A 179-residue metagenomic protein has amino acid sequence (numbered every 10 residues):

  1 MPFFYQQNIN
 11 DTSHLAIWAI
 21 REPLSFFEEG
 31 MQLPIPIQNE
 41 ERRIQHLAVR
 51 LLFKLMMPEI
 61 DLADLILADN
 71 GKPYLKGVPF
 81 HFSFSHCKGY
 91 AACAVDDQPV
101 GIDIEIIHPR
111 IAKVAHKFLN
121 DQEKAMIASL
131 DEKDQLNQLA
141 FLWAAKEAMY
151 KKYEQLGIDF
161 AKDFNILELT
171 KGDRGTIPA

Functional and structural regions predicted by a protein language model:
M1-A179: Core catalytic alpha/beta fold that binds nucleotide/phospho-ligands
